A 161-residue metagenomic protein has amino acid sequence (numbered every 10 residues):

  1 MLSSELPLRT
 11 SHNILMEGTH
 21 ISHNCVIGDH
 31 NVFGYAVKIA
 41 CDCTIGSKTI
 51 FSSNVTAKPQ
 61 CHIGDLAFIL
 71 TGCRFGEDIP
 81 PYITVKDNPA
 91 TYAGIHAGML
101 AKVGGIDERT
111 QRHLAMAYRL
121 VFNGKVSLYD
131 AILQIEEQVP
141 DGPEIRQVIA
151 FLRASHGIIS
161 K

Functional and structural regions predicted by a protein language model:
M1-T91: Structural signal for interior beta-strand "rungs" in well-ordered beta-sheet cores of soluble enzyme domains
Y82, N88-K161: Terminal amphipathic alpha-helical/low-complexity segments used for targeting or macromolecular assembly
